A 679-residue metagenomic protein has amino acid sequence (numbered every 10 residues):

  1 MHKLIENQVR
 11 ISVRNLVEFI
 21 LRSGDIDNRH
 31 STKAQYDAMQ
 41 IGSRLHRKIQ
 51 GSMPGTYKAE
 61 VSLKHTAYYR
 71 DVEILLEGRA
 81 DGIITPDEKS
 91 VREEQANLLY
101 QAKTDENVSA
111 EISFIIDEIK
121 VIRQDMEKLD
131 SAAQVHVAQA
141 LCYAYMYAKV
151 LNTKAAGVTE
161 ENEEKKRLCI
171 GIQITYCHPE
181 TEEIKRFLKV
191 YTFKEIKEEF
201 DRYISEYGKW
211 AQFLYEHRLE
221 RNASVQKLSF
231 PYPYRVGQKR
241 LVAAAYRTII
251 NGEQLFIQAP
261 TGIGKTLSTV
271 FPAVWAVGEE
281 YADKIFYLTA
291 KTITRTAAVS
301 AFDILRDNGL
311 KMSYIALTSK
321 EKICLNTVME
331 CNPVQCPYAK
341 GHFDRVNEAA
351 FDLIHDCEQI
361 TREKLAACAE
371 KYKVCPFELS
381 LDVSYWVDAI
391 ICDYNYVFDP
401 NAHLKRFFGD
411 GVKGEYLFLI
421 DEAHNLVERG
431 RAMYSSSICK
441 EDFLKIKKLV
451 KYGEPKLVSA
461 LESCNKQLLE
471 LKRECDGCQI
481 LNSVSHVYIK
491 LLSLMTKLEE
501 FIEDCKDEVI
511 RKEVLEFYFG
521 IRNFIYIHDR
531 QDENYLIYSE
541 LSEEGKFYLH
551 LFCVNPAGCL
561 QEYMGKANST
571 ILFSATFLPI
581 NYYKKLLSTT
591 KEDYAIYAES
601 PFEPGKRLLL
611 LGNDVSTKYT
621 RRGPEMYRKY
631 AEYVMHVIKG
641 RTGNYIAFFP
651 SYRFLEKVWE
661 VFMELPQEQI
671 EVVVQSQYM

Functional and structural regions predicted by a protein language model:
M1-S90, L98-Y100: Metal-dependent nuclease catalytic cores that hydrolyze phosphodiester bonds in DNA/RNA, characterized by
Y68-K197: Mg2+/Mn2+-dependent nuclease catalytic core
Y215-F256: Conserved pre-motif I regulatory segment
R218-A223, L228, Y281-I390, N395-F398 (+5 more regions): A substrate-engagement module of RecA-like helicase motors
N251-F271: Walker A/P-loop
A366-I390, N401-F408, F501-S616, R621 (+2 more regions): A contiguous, basic/glycine-rich beta-loop/short-helix subdomain that forms a polymer-engagement track
Y372-K373, F377-A389, Y394-M495, F577-T589: Signature of the SF2 helicase/ATPase Hel1-core->accessory helical subdomain module
P650-S676: Conserved helicase motor "Helicase C" RecA-like lobe of SF1/SF2 P-loop NTPases
